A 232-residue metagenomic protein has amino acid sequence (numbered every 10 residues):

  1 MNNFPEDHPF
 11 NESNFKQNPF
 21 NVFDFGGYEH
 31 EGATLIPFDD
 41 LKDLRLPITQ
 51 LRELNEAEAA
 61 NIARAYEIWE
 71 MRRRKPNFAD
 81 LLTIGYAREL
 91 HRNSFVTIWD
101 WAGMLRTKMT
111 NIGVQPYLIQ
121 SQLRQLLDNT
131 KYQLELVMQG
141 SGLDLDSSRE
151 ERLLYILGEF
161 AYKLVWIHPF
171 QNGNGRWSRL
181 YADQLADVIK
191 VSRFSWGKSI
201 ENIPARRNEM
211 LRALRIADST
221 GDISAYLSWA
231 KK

Functional and structural regions predicted by a protein language model:
M1-K232: FIC/Doc superfamily catalytic core
